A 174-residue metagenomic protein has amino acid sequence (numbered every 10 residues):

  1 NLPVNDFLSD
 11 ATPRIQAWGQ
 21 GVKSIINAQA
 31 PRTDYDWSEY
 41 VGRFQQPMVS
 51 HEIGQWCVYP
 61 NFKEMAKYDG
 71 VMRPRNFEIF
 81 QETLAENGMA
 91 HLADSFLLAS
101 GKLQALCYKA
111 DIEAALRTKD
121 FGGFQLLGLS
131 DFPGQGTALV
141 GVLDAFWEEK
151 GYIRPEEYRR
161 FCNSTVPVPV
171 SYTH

Functional and structural regions predicted by a protein language model:
N1-L143: Substrate-binding/catalytic cleft of secreted carbohydrate-active enzymes, primarily glycoside hydrolases
D120-G123, V166, V170: Residue-level signal for secondary-structure boundary elements
D144-G151: Short acidic, glycine/proline-enriched helix-loop-strand junctions
P155-V168: Proline/serine/threonine-rich low-complexity linkers at boundaries of modular beta-sandwich domains
T173-H174: Conserved small/polar residues in nucleotide/adenosyl-binding loops
